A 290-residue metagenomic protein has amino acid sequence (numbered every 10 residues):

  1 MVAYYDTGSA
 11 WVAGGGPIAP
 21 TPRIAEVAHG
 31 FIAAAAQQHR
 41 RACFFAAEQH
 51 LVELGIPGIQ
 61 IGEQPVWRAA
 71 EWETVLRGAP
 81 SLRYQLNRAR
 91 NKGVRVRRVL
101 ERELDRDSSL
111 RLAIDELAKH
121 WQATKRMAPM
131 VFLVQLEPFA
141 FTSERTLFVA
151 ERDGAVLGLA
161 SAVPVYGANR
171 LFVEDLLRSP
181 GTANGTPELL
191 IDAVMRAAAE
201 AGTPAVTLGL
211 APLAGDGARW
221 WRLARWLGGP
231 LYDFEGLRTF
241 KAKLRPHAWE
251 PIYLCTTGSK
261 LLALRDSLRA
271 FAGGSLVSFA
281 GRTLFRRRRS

Functional and structural regions predicted by a protein language model:
M1-V12, P17, R40-I61, A70-G217 (+3 more regions): A conserved beta-strand-loop-helix scaffold within acyl/acetyltransferase catalytic domains
I18-P22: Short acidic, S/G/P-rich loop/turn micro-motifs used as interaction or catalytic elements
P65: Central beta-strand plus flanking loop segment that forms part of the substrate or channel wall within the catalytic
W220-P230: Catalytic lobes of large eukaryotic enzymes
